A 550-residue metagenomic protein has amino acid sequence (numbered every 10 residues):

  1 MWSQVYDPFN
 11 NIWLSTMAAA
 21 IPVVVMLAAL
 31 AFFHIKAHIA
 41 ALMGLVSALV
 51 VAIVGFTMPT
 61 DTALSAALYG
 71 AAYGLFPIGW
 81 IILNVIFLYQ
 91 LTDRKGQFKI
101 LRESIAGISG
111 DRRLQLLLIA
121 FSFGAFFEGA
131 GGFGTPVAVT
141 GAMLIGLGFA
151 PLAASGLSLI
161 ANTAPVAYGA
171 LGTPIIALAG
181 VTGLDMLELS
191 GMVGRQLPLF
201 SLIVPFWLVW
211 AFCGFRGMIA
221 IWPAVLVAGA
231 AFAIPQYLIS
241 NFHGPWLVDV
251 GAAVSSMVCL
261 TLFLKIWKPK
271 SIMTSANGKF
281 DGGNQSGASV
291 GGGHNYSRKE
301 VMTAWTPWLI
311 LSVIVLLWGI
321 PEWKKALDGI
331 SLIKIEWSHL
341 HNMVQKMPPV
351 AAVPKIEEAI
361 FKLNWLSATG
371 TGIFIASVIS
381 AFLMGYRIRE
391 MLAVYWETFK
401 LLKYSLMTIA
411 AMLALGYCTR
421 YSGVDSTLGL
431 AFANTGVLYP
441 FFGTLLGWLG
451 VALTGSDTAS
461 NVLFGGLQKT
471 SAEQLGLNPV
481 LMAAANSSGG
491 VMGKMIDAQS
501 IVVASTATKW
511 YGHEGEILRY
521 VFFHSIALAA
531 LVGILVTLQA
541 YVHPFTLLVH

Functional and structural regions predicted by a protein language model:
D7-I21, G74-I78, G131-P136, E188-L202 (+4 more regions): Structural signature of hydrophobic alpha-helical transmembrane segments
A18-L27, A37-F56, G79-V85, V225 (+6 more regions): Hydrophobic mid-bilayer segments of alpha-helices in multi-pass membrane transport proteins, especially secondary
S65-Y73, I78-L147, G385-S471: Membrane-embedded alpha-helical segments and adjacent helix-loop junctions characteristic of multi-pass solute
D93-F98, G110-D111, L144-A153, G180-L187 (+5 more regions): Juxtamembrane helix-boundary/capping and inter-helix hinge elements in multi-pass membrane proteins
R113-A125, P151-A164, L187-P205, A211 (+3 more regions): Alpha-helical transmembrane segments of multi-pass membrane proteins
A167, L171-K279, S488-H550: Juxtamembrane and boundary regions of transmembrane helices in multi-pass small-molecule transporters and channels
Y237-I333: Active-site loops and adjacent core secondary-structure elements that bind or stabilize anionic groups
N295-L446: Transmembrane helical segments that form the transport core of multi-pass membrane transport proteins
